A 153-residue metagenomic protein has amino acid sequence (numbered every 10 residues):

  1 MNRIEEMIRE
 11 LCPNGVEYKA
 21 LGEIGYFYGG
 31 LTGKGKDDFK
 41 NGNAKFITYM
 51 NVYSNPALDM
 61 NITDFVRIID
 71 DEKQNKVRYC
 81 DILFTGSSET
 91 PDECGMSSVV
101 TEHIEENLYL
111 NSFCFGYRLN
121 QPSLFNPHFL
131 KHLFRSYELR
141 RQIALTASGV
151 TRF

Functional and structural regions predicted by a protein language model:
M1-L11, A57, N61-D71, C94 (+2 more regions): A cross-kingdom feature marking solvent-exposed beta-strand/loop segments within repeated, beta-rich binding/scaffold
R3, M7-L31: Non-catalytic DNA-recognition/assembly elements of restriction-modification systems
A20-Y28, D38, Y53, L58-D59 (+1 more regions): Basic, amphipathic alpha-helical recognition segments used for DNA target recognition
G22-K36, M50-I82, I104: Sequence-specific dsDNA recognition surfaces
T48, I69-R135: A short beta-sheet element
